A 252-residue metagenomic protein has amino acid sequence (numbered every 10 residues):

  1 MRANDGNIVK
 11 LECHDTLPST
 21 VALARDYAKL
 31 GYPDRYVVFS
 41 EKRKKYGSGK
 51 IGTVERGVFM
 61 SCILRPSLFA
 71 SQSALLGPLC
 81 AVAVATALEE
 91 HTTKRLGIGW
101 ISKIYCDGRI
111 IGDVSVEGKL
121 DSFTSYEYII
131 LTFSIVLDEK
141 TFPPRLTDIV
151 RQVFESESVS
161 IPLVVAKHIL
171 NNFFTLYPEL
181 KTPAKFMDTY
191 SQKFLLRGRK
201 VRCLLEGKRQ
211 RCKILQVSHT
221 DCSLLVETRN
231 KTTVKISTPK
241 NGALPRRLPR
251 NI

Functional and structural regions predicted by a protein language model:
M1-H91, R250-I252: N-terminal lobe of the biotin/lipoate ligase/transferase fold
T20, M60, V84, K103 (+3 more regions): Residue-level signal for inorganic ion chemistry
T86-T124: Acidic (Asp/Glu) carboxylate-rich active-site/surface patches
K119, Q216-S218: A generic structural motif
F123-E155: Short, acidic (Asp/Glu-rich) active-site segment that either coordinates a divalent metal cofactor
F154-Q210, L215, R246-I252: Conserved, helical-rich catalytic subdomain that frames metal- and/or nucleotide-binding sites in enzyme alpha/beta
S223-T228: SH3/SH3-like beta-barrel fold
R229-I252: Structured surface patches comprising rigid loops and adjacent beta-strands/short helices at the edges of well-ordered
